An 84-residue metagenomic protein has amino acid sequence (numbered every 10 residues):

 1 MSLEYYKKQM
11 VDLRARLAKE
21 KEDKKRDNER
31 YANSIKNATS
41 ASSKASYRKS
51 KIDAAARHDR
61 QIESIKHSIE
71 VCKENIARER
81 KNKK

Functional and structural regions predicted by a protein language model:
M1-K25, A54-R60, E74: Short, charge/polar-rich alpha-helical segments
M1-K8, T39-S46, E79-K84: Short, charge-rich amphipathic alpha-helices with coiled-coil/heptad character
Y5-Y6, Y31, Y47, H67: Sequence-level detector for tyrosine residue identity
R16-K49: Extended alpha-helical coiled-coil "stalk/arm" regions that act as elongated linkers or oligomerization scaffolds
A41-S64: Short, glycine/alanine-rich amphipathic alpha-helical segment that often forms an alpha-turn-alpha hairpin
I65-K84: Long, charged amphipathic alpha-helices with heptad-repeat/coiled-coil character
